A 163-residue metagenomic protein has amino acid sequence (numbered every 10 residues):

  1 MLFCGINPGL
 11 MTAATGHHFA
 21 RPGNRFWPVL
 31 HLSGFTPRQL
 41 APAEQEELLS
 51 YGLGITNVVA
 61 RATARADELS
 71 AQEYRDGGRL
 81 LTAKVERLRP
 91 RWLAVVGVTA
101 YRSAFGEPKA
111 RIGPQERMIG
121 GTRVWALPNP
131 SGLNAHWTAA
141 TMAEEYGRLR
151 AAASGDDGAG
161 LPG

Functional and structural regions predicted by a protein language model:
M1, G52-L53, T122: Structural motif
F3-I6: N-terminal nucleotide-binding beta1-loop-alpha1 segment
P8-M11, R61-T63, P130-L133: A short, flexible beta-alpha/helix-coil linker loop
T12-Q72: Short, surface-exposed acidic-centric catalytic microdomains
T12-T15, R102-G106, H136-W137: Short glycine-/acidic-enriched loop or helix-start segments at secondary-structure transitions that form or flank
R21-P22, V29, R65-L81, E107-G163: C-terminal capping/extension of enzyme domains
S50-K109: Internal catalytic-core helix/loop-beta-alpha segment that presents or stabilizes conserved functional determinants
